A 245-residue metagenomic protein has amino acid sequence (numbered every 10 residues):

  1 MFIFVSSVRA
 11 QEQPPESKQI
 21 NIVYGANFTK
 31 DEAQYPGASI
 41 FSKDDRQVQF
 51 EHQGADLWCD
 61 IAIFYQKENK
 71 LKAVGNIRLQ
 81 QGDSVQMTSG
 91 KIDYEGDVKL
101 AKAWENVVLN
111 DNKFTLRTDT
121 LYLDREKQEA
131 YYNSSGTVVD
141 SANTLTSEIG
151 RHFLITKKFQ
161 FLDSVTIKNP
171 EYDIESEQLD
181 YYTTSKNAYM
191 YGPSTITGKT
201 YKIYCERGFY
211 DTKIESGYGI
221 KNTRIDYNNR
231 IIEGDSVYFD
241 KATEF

Functional and structural regions predicted by a protein language model:
M1-R9: C-terminal segment of classical bacterial N-terminal signal peptides
A10-F245: N-terminal amphipathic/hydrophobic interface segments
